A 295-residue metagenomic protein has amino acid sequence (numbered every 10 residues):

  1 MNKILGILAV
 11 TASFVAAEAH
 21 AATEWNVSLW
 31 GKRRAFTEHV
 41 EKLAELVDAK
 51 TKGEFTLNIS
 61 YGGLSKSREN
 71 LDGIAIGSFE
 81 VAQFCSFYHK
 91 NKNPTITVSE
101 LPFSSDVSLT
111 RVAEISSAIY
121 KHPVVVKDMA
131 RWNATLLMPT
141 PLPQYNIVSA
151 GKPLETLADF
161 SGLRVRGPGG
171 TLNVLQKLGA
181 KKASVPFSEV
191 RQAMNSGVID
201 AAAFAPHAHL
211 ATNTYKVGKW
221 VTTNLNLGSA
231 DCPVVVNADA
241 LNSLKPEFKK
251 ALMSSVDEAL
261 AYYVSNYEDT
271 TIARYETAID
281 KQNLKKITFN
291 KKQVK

Functional and structural regions predicted by a protein language model:
M1, A21-A22: Absolute protein N-terminus
N2-A9: Sec-dependent signal peptide recognition, specifically the positively charged N-region followed immediately by
G6, A22-V112, Y120, V124-K295: N-terminal secretory/targeting leader peptides
A9-F14, V47: Generic low-complexity, intrinsically disordered sequence content enriched in small uncharged/hydrophobic residues
F14-A21: Sec/Tat signal peptide C-region and signal peptidase I cleavage site
S116: Cys/His-rich zinc-coordinating modules
